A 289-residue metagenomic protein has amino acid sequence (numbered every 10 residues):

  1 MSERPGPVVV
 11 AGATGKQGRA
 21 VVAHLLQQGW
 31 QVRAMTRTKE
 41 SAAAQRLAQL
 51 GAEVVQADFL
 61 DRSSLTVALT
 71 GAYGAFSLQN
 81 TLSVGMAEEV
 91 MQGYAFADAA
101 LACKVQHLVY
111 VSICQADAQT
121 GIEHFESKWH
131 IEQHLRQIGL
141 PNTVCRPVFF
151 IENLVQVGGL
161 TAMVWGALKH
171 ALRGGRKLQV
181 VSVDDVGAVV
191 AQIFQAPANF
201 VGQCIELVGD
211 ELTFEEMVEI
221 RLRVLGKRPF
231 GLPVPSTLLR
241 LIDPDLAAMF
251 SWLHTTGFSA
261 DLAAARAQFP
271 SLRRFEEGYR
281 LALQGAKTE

Functional and structural regions predicted by a protein language model:
S2, F200, V224-L225, P233-E289: A hydrophobic C-terminal alpha-helical subdomain
S2-R46, L60-S63, V67-T70, N80-V90 (+3 more regions): Oxidoreductase cofactor-interface core, primarily capturing Rossmann-like NAD(P)-dependent enzymes
G51-A52, N142: Short, conserved active-site loop motifs that form the nucleotide-linked donor/cofactor pocket
A57: Cofactor-binding loops of NAD(P)H-dependent oxidoreductases, dominated by short-chain dehydrogenase/reductases
